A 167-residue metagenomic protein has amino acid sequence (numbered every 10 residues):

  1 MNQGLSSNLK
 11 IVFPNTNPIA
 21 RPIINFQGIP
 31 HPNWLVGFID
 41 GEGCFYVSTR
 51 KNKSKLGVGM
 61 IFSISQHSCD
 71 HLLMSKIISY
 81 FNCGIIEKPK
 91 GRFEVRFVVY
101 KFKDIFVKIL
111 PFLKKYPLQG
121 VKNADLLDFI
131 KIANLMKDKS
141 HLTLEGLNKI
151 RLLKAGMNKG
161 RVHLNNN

Functional and structural regions predicted by a protein language model:
M1-N167: Sequence-level preference for short, compositionally simple segments enriched in small aliphatic or small polar residues
